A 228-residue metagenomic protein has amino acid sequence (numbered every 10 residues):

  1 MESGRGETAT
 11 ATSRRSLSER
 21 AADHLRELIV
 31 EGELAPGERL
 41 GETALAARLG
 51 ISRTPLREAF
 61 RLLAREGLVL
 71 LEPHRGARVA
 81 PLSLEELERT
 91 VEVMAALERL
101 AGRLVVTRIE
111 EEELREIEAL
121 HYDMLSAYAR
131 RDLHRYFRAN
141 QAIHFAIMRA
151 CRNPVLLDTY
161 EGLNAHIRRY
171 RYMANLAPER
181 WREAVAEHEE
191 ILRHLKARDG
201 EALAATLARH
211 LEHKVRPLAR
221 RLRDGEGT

Functional and structural regions predicted by a protein language model:
M1-T107, E112, V215-T228: Short linear motifs at protein or domain termini
S16, L114-R115, E179-R182: Short helix-capping and inter-helix turn/linker motifs at the boundaries of alpha-helical repeat units
A64-L70, L163-A165, R180-R182: Mobile beta-alpha loop/short-helix "lid" or hinge segments that flank ligand
T90, E111-Y172, A186-R193, A202-H213: Conserved amphipathic alpha-helical segments that form helical-bundle/coiled-coil interaction surfaces
V106-T107, R152, L176: Short helix-capping/hinge motifs at transmembrane helix termini and TM-loop junctions
R168-R171, N175-P178, V215-L222: Short amphipathic alpha-helical interaction/hinge segments
D199: Conserved G/P- and acidic residue-centered "switch" motifs that form tight phosphate/ATP-binding loops in soluble
